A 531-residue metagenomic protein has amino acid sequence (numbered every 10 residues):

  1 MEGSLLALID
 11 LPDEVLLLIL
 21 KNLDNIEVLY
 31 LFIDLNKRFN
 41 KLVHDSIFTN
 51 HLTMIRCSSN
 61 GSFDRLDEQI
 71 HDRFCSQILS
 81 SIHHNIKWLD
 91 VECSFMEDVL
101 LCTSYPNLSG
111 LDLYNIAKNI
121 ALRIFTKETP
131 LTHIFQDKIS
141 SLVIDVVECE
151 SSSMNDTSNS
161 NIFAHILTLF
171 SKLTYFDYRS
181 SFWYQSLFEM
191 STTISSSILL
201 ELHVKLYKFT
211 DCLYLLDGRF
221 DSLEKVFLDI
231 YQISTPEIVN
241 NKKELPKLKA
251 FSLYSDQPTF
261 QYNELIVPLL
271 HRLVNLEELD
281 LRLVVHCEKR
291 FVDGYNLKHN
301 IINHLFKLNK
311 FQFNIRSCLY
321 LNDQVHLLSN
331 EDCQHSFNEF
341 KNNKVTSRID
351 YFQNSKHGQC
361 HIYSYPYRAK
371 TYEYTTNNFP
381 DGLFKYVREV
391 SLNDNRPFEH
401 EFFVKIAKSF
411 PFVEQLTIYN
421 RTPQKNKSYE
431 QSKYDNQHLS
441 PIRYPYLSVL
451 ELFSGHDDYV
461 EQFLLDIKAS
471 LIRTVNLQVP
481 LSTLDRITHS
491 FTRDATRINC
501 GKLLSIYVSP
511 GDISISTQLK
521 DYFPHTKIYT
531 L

Functional and structural regions predicted by a protein language model:
M1-L531: Eukaryote-biased activation of long, low-complexity terminal tails and linkers
